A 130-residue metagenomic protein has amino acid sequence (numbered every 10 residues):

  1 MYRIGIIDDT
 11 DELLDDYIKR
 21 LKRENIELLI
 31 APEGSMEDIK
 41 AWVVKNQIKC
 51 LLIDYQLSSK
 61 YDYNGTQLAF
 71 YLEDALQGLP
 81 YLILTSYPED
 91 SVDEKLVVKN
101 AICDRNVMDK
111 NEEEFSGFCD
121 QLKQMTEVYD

Functional and structural regions predicted by a protein language model:
M1-E12, Y17-L21: Conserved acidic segment of CheY-like receiver
T10-L13, S35, Q56-Y61, Y87-D90 (+1 more regions): Short acidic, S/G/P-rich loop/turn micro-motifs used as interaction or catalytic elements
E24-I30: A generic structural motif
A31-C50, S58: Acidic, metal-coordinating helix/loop segments flanking the phosphotransfer/catalytic sites of two-component signaling
L51-E73: Conserved phosphotransfer microenvironments
L72-E73, Q77-S91, C103: A short, hydrophobic beta-strand element within the central beta-sheet of small alpha/beta folds
E94-V107: As written
N111-D130: A conserved mid-domain beta-alpha-beta active-site/ligand-binding segment of alpha/beta enzyme cores
